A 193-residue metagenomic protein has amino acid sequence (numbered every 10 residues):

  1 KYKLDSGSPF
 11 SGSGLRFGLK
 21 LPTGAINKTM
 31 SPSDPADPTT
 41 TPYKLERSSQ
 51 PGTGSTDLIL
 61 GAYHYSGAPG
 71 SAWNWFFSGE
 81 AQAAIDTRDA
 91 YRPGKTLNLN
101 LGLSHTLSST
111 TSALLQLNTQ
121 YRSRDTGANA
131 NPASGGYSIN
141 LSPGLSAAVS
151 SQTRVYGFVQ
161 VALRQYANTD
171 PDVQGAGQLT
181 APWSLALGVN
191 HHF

Functional and structural regions predicted by a protein language model:
K1-P93: Outer-membrane pore/translocation modules
T87-F193: Outer membrane beta-barrel transmembrane domains
